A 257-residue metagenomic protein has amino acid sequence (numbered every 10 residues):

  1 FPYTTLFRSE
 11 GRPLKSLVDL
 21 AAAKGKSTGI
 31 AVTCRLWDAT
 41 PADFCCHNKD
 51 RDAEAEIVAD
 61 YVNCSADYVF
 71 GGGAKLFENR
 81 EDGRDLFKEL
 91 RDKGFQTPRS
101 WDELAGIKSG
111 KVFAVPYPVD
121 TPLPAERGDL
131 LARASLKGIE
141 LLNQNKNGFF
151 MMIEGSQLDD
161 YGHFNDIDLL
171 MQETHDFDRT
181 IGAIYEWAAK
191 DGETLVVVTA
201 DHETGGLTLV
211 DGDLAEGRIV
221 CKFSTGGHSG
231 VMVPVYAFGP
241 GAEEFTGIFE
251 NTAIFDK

Functional and structural regions predicted by a protein language model:
F1-L6: Short, small-residue-biased leader/transition segments that mark boundaries at the very start of proteins
G11-L17, K24-E56, C64, R179 (+1 more regions): Active-site histidine-anchored catalytic micro-motif
D19, S27-V32, D67-G72, P98 (+5 more regions): Structural recognition of the beta-strand scaffold that forms the well-ordered cores of secreted hydrolase catalytic
A39-C45, P118-T121, S135-G138, Q144-G148 (+1 more regions): Active-site His/acidic residue clusters
C45-G72, G94-R99, G217, C221: Acidic, His- and aromatic-enriched active-site or binding-groove loops in soluble protein domains that engage sugars
V69-P122: Long, well-ordered, tryptophan-enriched scaffold segments
H175-L214: Metal-dependent active-site segment of extracytoplasmic phospho-/sulfohydrolases and closely related
S224-F255: Substrate-binding rim/cap in mid-to-C-terminal beta-strand-loop elements of soluble/periplasmic
